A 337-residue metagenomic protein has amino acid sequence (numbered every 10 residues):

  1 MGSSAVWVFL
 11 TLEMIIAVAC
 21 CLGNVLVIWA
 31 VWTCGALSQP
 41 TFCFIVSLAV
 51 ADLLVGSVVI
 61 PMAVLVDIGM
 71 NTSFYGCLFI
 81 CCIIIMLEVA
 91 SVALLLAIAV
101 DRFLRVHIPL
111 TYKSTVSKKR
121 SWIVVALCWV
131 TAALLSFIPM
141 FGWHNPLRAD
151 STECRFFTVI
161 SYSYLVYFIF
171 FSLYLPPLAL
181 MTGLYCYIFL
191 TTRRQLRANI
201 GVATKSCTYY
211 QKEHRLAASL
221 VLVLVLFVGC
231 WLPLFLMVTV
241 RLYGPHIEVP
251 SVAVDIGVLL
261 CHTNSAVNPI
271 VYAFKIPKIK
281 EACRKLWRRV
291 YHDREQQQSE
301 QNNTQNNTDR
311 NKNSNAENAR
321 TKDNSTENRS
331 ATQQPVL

Functional and structural regions predicted by a protein language model:
M1, R194-A217, P277-L337: Intrinsically disordered regulatory tails of 7TM GPCRs
M1-L22, L26, L337: Extracellular N-terminal segment of 7TM GPCRs
G2-M14, P40-V100, R105-T115: Extracellular TM2-ECL1-early TM3 structural module of rhodopsin-like
E13-I16, A30, L54-M70, C81 (+5 more regions): Helix-to-loop junction signature of class
A17, S47-V59, V124-S136, L173-Y174 (+3 more regions): Alpha-helical transmembrane segments of multi-pass membrane proteins
G69-I85, S114, K119-W122, T131-A179 (+1 more regions): Loop architecture of class A 7-transmembrane GPCRs
L94-H107, P139-L147, I169-A203, S219-R241 (+1 more regions): Class A (rhodopsin-like) GPCR signature focused on the TM5-ICL3 interface and adjacent 7TM helical core
M181, G229, F235-T239, D255-N302: Seventh transmembrane helix
